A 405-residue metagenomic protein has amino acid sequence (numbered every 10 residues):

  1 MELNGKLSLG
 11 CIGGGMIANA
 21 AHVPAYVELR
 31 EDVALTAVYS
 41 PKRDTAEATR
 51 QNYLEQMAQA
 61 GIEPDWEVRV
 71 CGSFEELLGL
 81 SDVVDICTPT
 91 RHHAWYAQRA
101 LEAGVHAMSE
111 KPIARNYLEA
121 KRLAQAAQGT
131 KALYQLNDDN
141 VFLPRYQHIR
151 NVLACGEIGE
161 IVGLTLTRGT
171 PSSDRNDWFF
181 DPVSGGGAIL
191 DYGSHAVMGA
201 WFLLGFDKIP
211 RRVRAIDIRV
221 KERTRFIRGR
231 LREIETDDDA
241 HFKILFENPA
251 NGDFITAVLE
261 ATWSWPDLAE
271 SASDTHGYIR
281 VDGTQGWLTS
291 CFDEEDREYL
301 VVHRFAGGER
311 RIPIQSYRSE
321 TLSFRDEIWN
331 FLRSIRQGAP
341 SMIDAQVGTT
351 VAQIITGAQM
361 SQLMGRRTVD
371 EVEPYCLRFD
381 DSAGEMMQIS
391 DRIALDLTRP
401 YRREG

Functional and structural regions predicted by a protein language model:
M1-I62: N-terminal Rossmann-like dinucleotide-binding module
A18, S109, R115, Y134-L136 (+1 more regions): Hydrophobic residues in well-ordered beta-strands that form the structural core
D32-A37, R310-Y317, S334-V351: Glycine- and charged-residue-rich phosphate/anionic-cofactor binding loop of Rossmann-like
E63-A126: Beta-loop-alpha module in the N-terminal Rossmann-like domain of NAD(P)-dependent dehydrogenases, especially those
A103-V105, T130-A132, D253-I255: A short helix->loop->beta-strand "cap" motif at the edges of active sites that frequently abuts
A120-D139, G159-L166: Rossmann-fold dehydrogenase core element
N140-I234, G365: Predominantly a Rossmann-like dinucleotide-binding segment in NAD(P)-dependent oxidoreductases
M198-R297, R318, R325-P340, T356-M360 (+1 more regions): Contiguous beta-strand/loop segments that form the cofactor/metal-binding neighborhood of enzyme cores
